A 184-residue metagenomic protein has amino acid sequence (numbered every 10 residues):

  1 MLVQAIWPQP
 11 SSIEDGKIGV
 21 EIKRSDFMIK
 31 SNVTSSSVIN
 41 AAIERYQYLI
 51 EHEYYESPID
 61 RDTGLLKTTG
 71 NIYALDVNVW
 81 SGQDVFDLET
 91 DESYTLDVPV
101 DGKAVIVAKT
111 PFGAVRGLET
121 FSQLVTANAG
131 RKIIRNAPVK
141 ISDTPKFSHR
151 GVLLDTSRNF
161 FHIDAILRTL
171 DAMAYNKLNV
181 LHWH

Functional and structural regions predicted by a protein language model:
M1-R150: Acidic, contiguous N-terminal accessory segments
P145-H184: Substrate-binding cleft of carbohydrate-active enzyme catalytic domains
